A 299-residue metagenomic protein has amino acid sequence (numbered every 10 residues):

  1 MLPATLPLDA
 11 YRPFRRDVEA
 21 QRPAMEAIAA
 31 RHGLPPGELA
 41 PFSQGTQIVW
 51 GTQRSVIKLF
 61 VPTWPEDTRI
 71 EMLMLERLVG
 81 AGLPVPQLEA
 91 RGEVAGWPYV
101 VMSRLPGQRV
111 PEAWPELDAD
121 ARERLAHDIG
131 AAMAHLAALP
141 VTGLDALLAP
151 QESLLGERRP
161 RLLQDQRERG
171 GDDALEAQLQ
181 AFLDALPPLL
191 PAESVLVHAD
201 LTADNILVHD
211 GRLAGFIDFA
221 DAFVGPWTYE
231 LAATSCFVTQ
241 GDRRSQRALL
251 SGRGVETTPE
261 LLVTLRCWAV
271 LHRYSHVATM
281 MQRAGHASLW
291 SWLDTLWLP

Functional and structural regions predicted by a protein language model:
M1-R15, E19: Phosphate/pyrophosphate-binding loops and the adjoining catalytic core of nucleotide-dependent enzymes
R15-R31, P106, R122, A126-H127 (+2 more regions): An alpha-helical support segment within catalytic cores of ATP-dependent transferases
V18, Q44-Q47, D221, P226 (+1 more regions): Helix-rich C-terminal or lid/interface subdomains of diverse kinases
P35-L39, D172-E176, V255-L265: Short, surface-exposed acidic
E38-P150, P191: ATP-binding pocket architecture of kinase catalytic cores
G45-Q53, I57, A181-L231: Active-site acidic catalytic loop and adjacent metal/ATP-binding pocket of ATP-dependent phosphoryl transfer enzymes
K58-F60, E89, L196-A199, I217 (+2 more regions): Short beta-strand segments
